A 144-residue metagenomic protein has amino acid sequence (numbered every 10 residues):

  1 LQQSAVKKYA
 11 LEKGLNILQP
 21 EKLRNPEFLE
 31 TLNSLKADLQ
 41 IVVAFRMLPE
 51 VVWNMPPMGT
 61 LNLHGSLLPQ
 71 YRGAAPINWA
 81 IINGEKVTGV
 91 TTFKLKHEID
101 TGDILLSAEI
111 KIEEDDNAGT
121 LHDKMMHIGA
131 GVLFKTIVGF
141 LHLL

Functional and structural regions predicted by a protein language model:
L1-L144: One-carbon transfer enzymes
